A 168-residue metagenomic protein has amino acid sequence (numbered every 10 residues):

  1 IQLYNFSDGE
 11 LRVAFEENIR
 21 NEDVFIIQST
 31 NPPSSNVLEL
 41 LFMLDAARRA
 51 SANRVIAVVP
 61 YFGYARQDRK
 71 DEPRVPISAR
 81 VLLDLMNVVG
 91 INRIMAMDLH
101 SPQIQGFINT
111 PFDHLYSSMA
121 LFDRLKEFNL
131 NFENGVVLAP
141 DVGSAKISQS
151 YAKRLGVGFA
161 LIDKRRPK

Functional and structural regions predicted by a protein language model:
I1-K168: PRPP-associated nucleotide enzymes
